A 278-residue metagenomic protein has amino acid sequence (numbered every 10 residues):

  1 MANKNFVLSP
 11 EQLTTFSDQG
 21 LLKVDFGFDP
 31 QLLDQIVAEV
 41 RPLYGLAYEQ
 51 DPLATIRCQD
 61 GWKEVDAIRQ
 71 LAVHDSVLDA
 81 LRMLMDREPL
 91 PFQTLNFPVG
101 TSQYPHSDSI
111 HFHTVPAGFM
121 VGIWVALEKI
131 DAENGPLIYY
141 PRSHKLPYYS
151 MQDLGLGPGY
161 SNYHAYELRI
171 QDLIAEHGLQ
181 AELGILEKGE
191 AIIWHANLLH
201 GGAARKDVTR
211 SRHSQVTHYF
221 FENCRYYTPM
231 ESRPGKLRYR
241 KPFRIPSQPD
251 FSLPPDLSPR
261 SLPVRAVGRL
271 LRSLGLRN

Functional and structural regions predicted by a protein language model:
M1-P116, M230, F243: Non-heme Fe(II)-dependent double-stranded beta-helix
A2, L46, D153, A191-I193 (+1 more regions): Non-heme Fe(II)/2-oxoglutarate
R87, T114, L127-P136, R142-H144: Active-site region of the double-stranded beta-helix
V99, Y140-P147, H218-C224: Short edge-strand/loop segments of extracellular domains
S107-D108, R169-H177, S211, M230-G235: Short, surface-exposed loop/helix-turn segments at secondary-structure junctions that function as lids/hinges flanking
S109-M120, L179, L186, R210-S211: A short beta-loop-beta micro-motif enriched in histidine and acidic residues
V115-A132, I185-K188, I193, H218-N223: Short, conserved beta-strand element in jelly-roll/cupin
E133-L199: Double-stranded beta-helix
